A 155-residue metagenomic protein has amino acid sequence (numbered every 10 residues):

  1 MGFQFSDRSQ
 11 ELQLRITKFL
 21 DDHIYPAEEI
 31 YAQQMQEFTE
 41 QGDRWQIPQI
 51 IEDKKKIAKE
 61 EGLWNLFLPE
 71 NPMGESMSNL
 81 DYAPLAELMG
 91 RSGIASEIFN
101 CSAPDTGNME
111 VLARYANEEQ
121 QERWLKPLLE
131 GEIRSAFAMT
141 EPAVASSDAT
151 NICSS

Functional and structural regions predicted by a protein language model:
M1-N100, E119-P127, R134: Amphipathic, small/basic residue-rich leader segments at the start of a protein or domain
E40-G42, M77, M109-E110, S146-T150: Short, solvent-exposed polar/charged micro-motifs at secondary-structure junctions
P48, G90, P104-G107, A145-S146: Glycine-centered flexibility motif
P69, L85, M109-L112, I152: A generic signature of intrinsically disordered, low-complexity regions enriched in glycine/proline and charged/polar
N71, F99-N108, L129, M139-P142: Short, glycine/charge-rich beta-strand/loop segments that flank catalytic centers and engage negatively charged groups
E75, Y115-S155: Glycine-rich, Trp-frequent "lid" loop and neighboring beta-strands that shape and gate the flavin cofactor pocket
F99-E119, D148: N-terminal glycine-rich flavin-associated loop
